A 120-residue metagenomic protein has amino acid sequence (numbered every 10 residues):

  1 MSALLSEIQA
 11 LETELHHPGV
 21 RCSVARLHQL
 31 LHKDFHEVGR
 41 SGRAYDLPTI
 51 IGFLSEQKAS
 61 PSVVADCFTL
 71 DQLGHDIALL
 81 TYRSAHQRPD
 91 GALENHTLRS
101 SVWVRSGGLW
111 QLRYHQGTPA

Functional and structural regions predicted by a protein language model:
S2-Q29, D34-A120: A beta-strand edge to alpha-helix "cap/lid" segment located at domain peripheries
